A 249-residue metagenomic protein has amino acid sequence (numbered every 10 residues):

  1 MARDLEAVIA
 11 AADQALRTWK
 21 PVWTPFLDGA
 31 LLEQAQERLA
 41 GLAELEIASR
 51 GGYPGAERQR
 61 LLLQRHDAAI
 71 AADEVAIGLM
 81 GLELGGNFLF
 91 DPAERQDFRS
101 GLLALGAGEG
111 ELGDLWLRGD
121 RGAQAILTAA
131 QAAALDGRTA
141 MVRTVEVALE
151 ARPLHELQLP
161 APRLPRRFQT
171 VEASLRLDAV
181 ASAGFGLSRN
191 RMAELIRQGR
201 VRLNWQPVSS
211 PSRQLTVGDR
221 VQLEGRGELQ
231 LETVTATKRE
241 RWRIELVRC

Functional and structural regions predicted by a protein language model:
M1-D178, G184, P207, V221 (+1 more regions): Ferredoxin-like alpha/beta domains used as RNA- or RNAP-binding modules
N190-V201: Short, basic/aromatic beta-hairpin or loop at an interaction surface
L215-G218: Loop/turn positions that initiate beta-strands
